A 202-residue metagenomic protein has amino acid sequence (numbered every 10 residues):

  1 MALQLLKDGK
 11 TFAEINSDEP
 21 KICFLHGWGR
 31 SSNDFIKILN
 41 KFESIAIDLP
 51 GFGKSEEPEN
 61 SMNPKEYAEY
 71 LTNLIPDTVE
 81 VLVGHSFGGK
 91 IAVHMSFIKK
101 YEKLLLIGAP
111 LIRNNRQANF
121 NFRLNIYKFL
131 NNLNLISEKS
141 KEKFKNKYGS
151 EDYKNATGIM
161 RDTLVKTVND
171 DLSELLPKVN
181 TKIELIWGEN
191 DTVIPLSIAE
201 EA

Functional and structural regions predicted by a protein language model:
L5-N16: A short loop-to-beta-strand scaffold at the N-terminal edge of the catalytic core in hydrolase folds
I15-K54: Conserved HGGG/HGGXW glycine-rich cap/lid loop of the alpha/beta-hydrolase fold
H26-W28, F52, E80, G84-G89 (+1 more regions): Conserved alpha/beta-hydrolase "nucleophile elbow" surrounding the catalytic nucleophile
A46-V83: Active-site loop/oxyanion-hole signature of alpha/beta-hydrolase fold enzymes
K90-L135: Flexible "cap/lid" loop of the alpha/beta hydrolase fold
Q117-A118, K128-T181: Conserved alpha/beta-hydrolase catalytic His-Asp/Glu region
K178-V179, L185-W187, D191: Short beta-strand/loop motif that positions the catalytic acidic residue of the alpha/beta-hydrolase fold
T192-I198: Conserved alpha/beta-hydrolase "acid-adjacent" motif
